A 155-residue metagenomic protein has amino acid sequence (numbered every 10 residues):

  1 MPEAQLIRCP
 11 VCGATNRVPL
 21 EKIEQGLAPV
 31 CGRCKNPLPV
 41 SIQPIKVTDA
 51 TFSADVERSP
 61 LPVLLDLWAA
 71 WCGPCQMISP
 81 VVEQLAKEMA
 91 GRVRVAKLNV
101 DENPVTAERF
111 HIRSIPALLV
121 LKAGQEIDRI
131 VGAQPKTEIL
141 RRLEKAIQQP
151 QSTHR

Functional and structural regions predicted by a protein language model:
C9-C12, C31-C34: Short cysteine-rich clusters marking metal-coordination/redox-active sites
N16, L38, S79: Cys/His-rich microdomains that often coordinate metals
V18-P29: Short linker/helix segments within small regulatory modules
I45-V63: A short beta-strand-turn-helix
P60, L67-W71, S114: Short pre-active-site segment immediately N-terminal to redox-active cysteine/selenocysteine motifs in thiol-based
L67-V81: Conserved redox-active cysteine motifs that mediate thiol-disulfide chemistry, especially di-cysteine Cys-X(1-2)-Cys
S79-V105, I112: Thiol-based oxidoreductase modules, predominantly thioredoxin-like and allied folds used for disulfide exchange
S114, L119-S152: Non-catalytic, surface beta->alpha helical segment in thiol-disulfide oxidoreductase systems
